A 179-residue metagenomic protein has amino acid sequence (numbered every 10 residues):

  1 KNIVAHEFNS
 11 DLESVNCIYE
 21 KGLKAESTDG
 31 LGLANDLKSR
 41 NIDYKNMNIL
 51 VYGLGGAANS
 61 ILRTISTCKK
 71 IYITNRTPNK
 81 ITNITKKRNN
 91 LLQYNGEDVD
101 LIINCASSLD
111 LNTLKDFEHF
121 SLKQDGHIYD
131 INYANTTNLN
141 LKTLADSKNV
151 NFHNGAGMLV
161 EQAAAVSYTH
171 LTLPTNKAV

Functional and structural regions predicted by a protein language model:
K1-R40, L144, K148-N151: Phosphate/diphosphate ligand-binding glycine-rich loop within oxidoreductases
T28, T169-T175: Conserved small/polar residues in nucleotide/adenosyl-binding loops
N46-I65: Glycine-rich adenosine-cofactor-binding loop
K69-T85: NAD(P)-binding Rossmann-fold cofactor-contacting core
K86-V99: Short acidic low-complexity segments
G96-K115: Rossmann-like NAD(P)-binding element
D110-H127: Rossmann-fold NAD(P) dinucleotide-binding segment
I131-V166: Rossmann-fold NAD(P)-binding glycine/threonine-rich loop
